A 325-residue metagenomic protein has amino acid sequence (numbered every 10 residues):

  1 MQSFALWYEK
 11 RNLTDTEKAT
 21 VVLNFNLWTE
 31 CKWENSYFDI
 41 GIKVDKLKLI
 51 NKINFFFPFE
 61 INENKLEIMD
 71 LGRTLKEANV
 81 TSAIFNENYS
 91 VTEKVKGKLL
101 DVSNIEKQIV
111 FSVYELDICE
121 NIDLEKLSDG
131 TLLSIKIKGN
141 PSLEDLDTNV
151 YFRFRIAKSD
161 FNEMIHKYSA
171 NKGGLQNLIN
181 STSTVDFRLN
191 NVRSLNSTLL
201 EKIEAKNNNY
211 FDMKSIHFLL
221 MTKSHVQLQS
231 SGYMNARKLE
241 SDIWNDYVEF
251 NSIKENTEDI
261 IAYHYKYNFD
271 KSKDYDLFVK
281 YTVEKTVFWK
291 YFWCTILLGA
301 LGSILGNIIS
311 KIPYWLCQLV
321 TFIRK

Functional and structural regions predicted by a protein language model:
M1-T148: N-terminal pre-first-transmembrane soluble regions of secretory-pathway and organelle membrane proteins
V44-K48, F59-I61, I156-N162, T222-V226 (+1 more regions): Beta-strand elements of well-folded, non-transmembrane domains
I50-K52, K65, N162-H166, L228-S230 (+1 more regions): Short acidic, gly/pro-rich beta-turn/loop elements at beta-sheet edges and active-site/ligand-binding grooves
V113-D123, L127, Q229, Y265-K273 (+2 more regions): Short amphipathic alpha-helical segments that predominantly mediate membrane engagement
K136-E240: Surface-exposed, acidic/Ser/Thr-rich flexible loop segments
T184-R188, V248-K254, S310-P313: Short C-terminal domain-edge/linker segments immediately following a structured domain
N209-D212, I216-W289: Membrane-proximal, non-transmembrane alpha-helical segments
L277-K325: C-terminal single-pass membrane-anchor helix
